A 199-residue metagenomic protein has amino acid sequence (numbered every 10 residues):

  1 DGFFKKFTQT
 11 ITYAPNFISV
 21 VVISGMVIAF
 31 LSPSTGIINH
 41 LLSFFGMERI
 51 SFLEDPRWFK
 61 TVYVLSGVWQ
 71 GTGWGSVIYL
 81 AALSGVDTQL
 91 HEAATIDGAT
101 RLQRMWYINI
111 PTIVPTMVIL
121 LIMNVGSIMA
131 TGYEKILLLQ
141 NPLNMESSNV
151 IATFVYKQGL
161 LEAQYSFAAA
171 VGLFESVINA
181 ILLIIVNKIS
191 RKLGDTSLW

Functional and structural regions predicted by a protein language model:
D1-W199: A structural signal for multi-pass alpha-helical bundles of membrane permease subunits that mediate small-molecule
